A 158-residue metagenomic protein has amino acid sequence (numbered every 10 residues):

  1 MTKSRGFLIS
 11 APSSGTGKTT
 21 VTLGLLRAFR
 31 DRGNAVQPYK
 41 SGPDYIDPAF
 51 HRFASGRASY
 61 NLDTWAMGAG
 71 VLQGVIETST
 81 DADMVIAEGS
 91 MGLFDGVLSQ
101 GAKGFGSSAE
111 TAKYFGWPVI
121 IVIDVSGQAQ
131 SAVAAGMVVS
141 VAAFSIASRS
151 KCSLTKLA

Functional and structural regions predicted by a protein language model:
T2-T16, T20, L26-F115, V119-S140: ATP-dependent carboxylate-amine ligase catalytic core
Q130-A158: Internal gly/pro-rich beta-alpha loop/helix module that stabilizes soluble enzyme cofactors or their anionic handles
